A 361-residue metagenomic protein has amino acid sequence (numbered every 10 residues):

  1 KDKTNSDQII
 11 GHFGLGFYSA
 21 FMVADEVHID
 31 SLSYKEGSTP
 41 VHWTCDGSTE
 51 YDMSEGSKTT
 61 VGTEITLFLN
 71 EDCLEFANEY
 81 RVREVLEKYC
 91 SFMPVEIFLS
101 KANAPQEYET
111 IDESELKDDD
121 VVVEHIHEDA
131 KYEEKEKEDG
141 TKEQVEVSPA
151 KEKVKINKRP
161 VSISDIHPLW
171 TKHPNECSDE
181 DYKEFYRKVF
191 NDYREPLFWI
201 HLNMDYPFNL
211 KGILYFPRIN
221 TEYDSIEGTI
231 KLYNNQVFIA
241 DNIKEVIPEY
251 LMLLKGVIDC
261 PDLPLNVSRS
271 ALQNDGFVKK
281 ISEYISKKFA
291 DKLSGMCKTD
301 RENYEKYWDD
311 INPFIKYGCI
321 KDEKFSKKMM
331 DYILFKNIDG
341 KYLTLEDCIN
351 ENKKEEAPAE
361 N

Functional and structural regions predicted by a protein language model:
K1-E71, E75-F76, E84, S91 (+4 more regions): GHKL (Bergerat-fold) ATPase N-terminal catalytic module, capturing the glycine-rich phosphate-binding loop and acidic
K1-I9, I29-G37, V95, L99-A102 (+1 more regions): Active-site phosphate-binding and catalytic loops of NTP-dependent enzymes
D2-I9, T63-F76, P160-P174, T229-D241 (+3 more regions): Short hinge/gating elements
T4, E50-E109, V123, Q144-V147 (+2 more regions): ATP-binding catalytic core of ATPases
T4-Q8, H12-Y18, M22, T60 (+13 more regions): Charged, alpha-helix-enriched surfaces in structured cytosolic catalytic cores of large nucleotide-utilizing machines
Y80, D119, E124-I258, L334-E360: GHKL/Histidine-kinase-like ATPase module
P261, L265-N303: Extended, well-ordered alpha-helical scaffold/bundle regions in very large, multi-domain proteins
K298-N361: A contiguous, basic/glycine-rich beta-loop/short-helix subdomain that forms a polymer-engagement track
